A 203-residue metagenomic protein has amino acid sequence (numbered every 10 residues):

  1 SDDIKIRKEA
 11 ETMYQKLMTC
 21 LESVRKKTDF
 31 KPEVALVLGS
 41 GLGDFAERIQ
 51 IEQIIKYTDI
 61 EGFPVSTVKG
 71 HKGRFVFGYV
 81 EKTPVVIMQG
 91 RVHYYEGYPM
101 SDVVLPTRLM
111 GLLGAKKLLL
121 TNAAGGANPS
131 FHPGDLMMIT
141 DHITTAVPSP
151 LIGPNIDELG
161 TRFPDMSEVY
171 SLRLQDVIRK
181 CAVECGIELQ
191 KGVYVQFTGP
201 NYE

Functional and structural regions predicted by a protein language model:
D3-M166: Metabolite-binding pocket within alpha/beta catalytic cores that recognizes anionic/polar moieties
S23, K27, R173, V177-E188: Generic non-transmembrane alpha-helical segments
H71, V169-V177, F197-E203: A general structural motif
L159-S171, A182, V195-Q196: Polyanion-binding loop/helix "lid" in catalytic or ligand-binding cores
A182-E203: Active-site/ligand-binding-proximal alpha/beta "capping" segment
